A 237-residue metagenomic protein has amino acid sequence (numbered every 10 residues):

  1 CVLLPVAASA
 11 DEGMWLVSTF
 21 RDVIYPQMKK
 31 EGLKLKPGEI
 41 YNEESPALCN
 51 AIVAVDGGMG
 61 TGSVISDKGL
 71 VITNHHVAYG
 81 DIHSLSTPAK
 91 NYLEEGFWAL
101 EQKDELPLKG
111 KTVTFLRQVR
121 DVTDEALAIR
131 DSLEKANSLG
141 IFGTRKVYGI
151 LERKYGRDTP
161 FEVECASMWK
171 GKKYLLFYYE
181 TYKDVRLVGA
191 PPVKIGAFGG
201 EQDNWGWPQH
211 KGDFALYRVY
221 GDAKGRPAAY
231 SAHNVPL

Functional and structural regions predicted by a protein language model:
C1-P5: Bacterial N-terminal signal peptides
V6-L237: Terminal presequence/propeptide segments associated with secretion/organelle targeting and zymogen/polyprotein
